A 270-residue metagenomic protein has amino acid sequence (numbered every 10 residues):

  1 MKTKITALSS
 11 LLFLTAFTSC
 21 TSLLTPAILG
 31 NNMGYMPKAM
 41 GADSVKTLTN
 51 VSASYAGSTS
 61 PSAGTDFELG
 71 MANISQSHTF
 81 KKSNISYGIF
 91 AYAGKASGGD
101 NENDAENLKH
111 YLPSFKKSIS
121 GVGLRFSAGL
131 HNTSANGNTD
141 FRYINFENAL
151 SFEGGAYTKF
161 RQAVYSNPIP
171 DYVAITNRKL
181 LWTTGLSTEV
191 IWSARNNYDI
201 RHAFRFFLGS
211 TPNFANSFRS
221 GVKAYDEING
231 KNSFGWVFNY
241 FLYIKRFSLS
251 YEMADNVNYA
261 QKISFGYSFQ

Functional and structural regions predicted by a protein language model:
M1-C20: Sec-dependent bacterial lipoprotein signal peptides
C20-K81, S268-Q270: Short glycine/proline- and aromatic-enriched beta-strand/turn motifs that initiate or cap beta-hairpins
M40-T47, T79-Y87, T133-I144, S193-A203 (+1 more regions): Short loop/turn motifs that connect adjacent beta-strands in outer-membrane beta-barrel proteins
V45-T49, D66-A72, A93, K116-L124 (+4 more regions): Residues that define the transmembrane beta-barrel architecture of outer-membrane proteins
A56-L69, K81, Y92-K95, N196 (+3 more regions): Solvent-exposed loop/turn segments connecting transmembrane beta-strands in outer-membrane beta-barrel proteins
S62-F67, G98-K109, G155-I169, F214-Y225 (+1 more regions): Outer-membrane beta-barrel translocator domains and adjoining extracellular loop/strand segments of Gram-negative
A63-H131, A149-E153: Glycine- and aromatic-enriched membrane insertion/assembly motifs of diderm outer-membrane and organelle channel
F141-S248, N256: Outer-membrane beta-barrel transmembrane domain signature
